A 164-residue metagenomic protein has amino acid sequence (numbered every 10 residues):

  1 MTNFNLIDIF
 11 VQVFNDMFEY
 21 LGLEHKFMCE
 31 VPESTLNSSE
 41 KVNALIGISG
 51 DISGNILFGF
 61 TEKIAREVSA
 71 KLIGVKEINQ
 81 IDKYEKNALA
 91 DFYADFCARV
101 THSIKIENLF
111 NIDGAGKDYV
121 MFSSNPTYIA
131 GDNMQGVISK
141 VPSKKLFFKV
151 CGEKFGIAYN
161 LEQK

Functional and structural regions predicted by a protein language model:
M1-K164: N-terminal auxiliary interaction/assembly segments of multi-subunit proteins
